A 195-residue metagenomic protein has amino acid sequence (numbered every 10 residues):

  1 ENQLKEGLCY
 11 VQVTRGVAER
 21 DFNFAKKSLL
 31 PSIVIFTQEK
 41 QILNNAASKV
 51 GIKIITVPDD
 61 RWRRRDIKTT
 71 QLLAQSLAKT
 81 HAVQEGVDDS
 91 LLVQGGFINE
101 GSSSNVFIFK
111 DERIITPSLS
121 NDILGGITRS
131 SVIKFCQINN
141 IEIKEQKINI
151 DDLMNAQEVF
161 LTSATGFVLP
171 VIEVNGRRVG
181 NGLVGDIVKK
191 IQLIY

Functional and structural regions predicted by a protein language model:
E1, T14, E19-Y195: Helix-start/capping segments and mature chain N-termini
L4-Q12: Ordered, amphipathic secondary-structure segments that act as subunit-interaction surfaces in large macromolecular
